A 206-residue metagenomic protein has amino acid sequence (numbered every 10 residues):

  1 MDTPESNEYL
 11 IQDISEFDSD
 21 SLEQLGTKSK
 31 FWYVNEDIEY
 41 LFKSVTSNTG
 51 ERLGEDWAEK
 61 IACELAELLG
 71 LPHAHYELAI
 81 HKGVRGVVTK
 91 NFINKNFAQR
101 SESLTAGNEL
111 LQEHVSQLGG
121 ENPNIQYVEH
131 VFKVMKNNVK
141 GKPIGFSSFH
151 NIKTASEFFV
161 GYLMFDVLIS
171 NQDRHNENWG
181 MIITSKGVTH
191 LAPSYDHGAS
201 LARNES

Functional and structural regions predicted by a protein language model:
M1-P123: Conserved ATP-binding subdomain of kinase catalytic cores across diverse folds
E39, Y162, I169, A192: Hydrophobic "anchor" residues on beta-strands that sit immediately upstream of conserved functional sites
T46, I80, N91-I93, L163 (+2 more regions): Short, flexible loop/turn elements at secondary-structure junctions
W57, I61, F159-M164, L168: Solvent-exposed aromatic/hydrophobic patches embedded in short alpha-helical segments
L71-E77, G141-I144, H175-N176: Short secondary-structure capping/junction motifs at helix and strand boundaries
I93-L163, S185: ATP-dependent phospho-/nucleotidyl transfer catalytic cores
V167, Q172-E177: Residue immediately N-terminal to the catalytic "proton-acceptor" Asp in the protein kinase catalytic loop
H175-S206: Catalytic activation segment of kinase domains across protein kinase-like and atypical kinase folds
